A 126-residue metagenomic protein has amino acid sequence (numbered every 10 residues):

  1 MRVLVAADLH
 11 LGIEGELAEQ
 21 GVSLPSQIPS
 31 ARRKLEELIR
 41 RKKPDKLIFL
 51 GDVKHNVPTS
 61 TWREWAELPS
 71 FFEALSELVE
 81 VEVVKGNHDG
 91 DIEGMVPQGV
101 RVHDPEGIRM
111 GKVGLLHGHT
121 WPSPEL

Functional and structural regions predicted by a protein language model:
M1-W65: N-terminal active-site segment of His-dependent metallophosphoesterases
H10-E14, H55-V57, N87-G94, W121-P124: Active-site environment of divalent metal-dependent phosphoester hydrolases
P29-R32, F72-L75, G107-G111: Glycine-rich loops and low-complexity Gly/Arg-rich segments that provide flexible linkers or classic glycine-based
P44, E77-V81: A short helix->loop->beta-strand "cap" motif at the edges of active sites that frequently abuts
E64-L78: Catalytic-core regions built around general acid/base machinery
E82-G86: Short internal beta-strands
D91-L126: A contiguous pocket-lining binding segment that forms or flanks enzyme active sites
